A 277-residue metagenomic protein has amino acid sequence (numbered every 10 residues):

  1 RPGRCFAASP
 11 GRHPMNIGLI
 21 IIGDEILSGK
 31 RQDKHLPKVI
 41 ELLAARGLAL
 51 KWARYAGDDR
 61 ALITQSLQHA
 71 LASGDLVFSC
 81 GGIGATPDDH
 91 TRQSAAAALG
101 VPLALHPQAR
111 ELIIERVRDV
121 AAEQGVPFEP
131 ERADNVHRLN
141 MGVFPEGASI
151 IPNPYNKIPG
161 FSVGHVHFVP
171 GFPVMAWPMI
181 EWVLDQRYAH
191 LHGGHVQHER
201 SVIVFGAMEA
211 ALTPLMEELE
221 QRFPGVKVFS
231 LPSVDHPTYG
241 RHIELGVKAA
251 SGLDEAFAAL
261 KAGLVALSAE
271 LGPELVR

Functional and structural regions predicted by a protein language model:
M15-A53: Glycine-rich phosphate/diphosphate-binding loop of Rossmann-like nucleotide-binding domains
I22-D24, S79-P87, P170-G171, K248-A250: Glycine-rich beta-strand-to-loop/alpha-helix junction loops that act as flexible
P37-A98, A104, R118: N-terminal small/polar loop signature for handling phosphorylated ligands or for N-terminal nucleophile
L62, H90-L191: Proline/glycine-rich low-complexity loops and linkers
H165-L264: An accessory alpha-helical subdomain
V265-R277: Conserved short beta-strand edge segments in small beta-sheet-based binding/regulatory domains
